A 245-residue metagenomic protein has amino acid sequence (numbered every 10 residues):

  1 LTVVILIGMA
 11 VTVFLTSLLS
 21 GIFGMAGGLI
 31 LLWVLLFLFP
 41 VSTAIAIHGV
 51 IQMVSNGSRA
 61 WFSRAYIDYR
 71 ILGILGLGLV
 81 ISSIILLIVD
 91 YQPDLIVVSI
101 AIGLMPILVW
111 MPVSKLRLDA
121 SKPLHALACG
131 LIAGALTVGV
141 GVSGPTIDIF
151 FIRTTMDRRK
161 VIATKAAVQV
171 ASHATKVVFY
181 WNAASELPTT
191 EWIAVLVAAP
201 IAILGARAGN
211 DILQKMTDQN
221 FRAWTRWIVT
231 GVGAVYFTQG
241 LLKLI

Functional and structural regions predicted by a protein language model:
L6, A10, G49, S99-P106 (+4 more regions): Residues within membrane-spanning alpha-helices of integral membrane proteins, especially the hydrophobic core/packing
L6-I74, C129-G130, G144-I203: Small-residue-rich hydrophobic segments that form or flank transmembrane alpha-helices in multi-pass membrane proteins
S42-V113: Membrane helix-loop-helix hairpins that form the core translocation module of multi-pass transporters
D68-G78, V97-I102, S121-L131, K160-A167 (+1 more regions): Cytoplasmic-side transmembrane-helix entry/capping segments in multi-pass membrane proteins
L104-A163: Membrane-embedded helical hairpins/re-entrant loop segments and their flanking transmembrane helices within multi-pass
A208-G231: Interfacial loop-to-transmembrane junctions
F237-I245: Juxtamembrane boundary at the C-terminal end of a transmembrane helix
